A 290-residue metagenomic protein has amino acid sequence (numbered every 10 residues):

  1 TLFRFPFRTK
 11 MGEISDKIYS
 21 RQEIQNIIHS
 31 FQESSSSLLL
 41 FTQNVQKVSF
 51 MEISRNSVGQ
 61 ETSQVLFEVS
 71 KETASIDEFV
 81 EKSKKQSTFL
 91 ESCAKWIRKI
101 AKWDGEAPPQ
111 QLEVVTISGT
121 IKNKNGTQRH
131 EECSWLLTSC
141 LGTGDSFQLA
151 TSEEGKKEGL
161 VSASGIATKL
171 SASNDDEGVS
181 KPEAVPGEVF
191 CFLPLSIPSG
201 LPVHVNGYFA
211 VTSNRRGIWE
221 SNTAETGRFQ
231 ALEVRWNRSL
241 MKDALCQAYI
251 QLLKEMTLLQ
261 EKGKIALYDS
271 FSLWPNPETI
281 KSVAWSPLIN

Functional and structural regions predicted by a protein language model:
T1-N290: GHKL/Bergerat-fold ATPase module
